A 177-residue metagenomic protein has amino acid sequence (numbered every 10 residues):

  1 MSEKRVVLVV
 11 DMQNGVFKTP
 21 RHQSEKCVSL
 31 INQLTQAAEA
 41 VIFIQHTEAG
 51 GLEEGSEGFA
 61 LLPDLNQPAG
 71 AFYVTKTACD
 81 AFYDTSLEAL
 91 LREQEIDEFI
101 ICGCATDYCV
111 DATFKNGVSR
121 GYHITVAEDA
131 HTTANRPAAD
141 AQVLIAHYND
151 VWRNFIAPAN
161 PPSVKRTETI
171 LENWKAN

Functional and structural regions predicted by a protein language model:
S2-V6, L30-Q36, L52-N177: Active-site-adjacent betaalpha module
E3, P20-H46: A short alpha/beta connector and helix-capping loop motif
L8-D11: N-terminal nucleotide-binding beta1-loop-alpha1 segment
Q13-T19: Short acidic, Gly/Ser-rich segments with clustered Asp/Glu that frequently serve as metal-coordination loops in enzyme
